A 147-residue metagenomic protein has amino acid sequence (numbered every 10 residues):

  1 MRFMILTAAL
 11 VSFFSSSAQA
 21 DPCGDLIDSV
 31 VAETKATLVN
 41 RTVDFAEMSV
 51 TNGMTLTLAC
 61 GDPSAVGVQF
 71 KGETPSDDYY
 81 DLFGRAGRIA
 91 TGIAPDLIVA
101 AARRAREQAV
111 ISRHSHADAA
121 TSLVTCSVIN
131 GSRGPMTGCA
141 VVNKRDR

Functional and structural regions predicted by a protein language model:
I5-F13: Bacterial N-terminal signal peptides
S16-A20: Sec/Tat signal peptide C-region and signal peptidase I cleavage site
D21-P22, I93: Short coil/turn linker and secondary-structure boundary residues
C23-V39: Extracytoplasmic low-complexity, Pro/Thr/Ser/Ala/Gly-rich segments that lie immediately after a secretion/anchoring
T37-F45, I93-S122: Short glycine-rich, low-complexity/disordered patches
R41-D81, H114-R147: Amphipathic N-proximal alpha-helical interface segments
C60-A109: Long, charged/polar, surface-exposed segments that mediate recognition or autoinhibition
